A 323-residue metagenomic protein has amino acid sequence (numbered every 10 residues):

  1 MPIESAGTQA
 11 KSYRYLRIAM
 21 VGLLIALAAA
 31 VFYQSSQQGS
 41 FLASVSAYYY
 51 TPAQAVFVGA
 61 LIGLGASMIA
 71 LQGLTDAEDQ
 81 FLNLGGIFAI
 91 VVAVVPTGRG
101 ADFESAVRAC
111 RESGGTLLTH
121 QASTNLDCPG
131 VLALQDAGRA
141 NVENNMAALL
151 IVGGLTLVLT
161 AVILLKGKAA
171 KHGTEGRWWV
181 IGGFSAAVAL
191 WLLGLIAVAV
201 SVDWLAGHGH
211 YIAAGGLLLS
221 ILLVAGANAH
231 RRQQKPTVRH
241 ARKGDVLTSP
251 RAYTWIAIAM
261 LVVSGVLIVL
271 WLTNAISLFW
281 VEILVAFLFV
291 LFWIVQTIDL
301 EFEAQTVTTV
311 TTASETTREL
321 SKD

Functional and structural regions predicted by a protein language model:
L23-G39: Alpha-helical transmembrane segments of multi-pass membrane proteins
L24, Q54-S67, L150-A161, G216-G226 (+1 more regions): Hydrophobic cores of alpha-helical transmembrane segments in multi-pass inner/ER membrane proteins, independent
S36-Q37, G194-L205, I268-N274: Juxtamembrane "helix-exit" motif on the non-cytosolic side of transmembrane helices
F41-F57, G85, E112, A122-L155 (+3 more regions): Transmembrane alpha-helix entry/boundary detector in multi-pass membrane proteins
S67-A169: Hydrophobic, ordered structural segments
T156-K168, L193-I196, L218-A241, V263-I268: Alpha-helical transmembrane segments in multipass membrane proteins, preferentially the mid-helix core
A170-V188, H230-L261: Membrane-helix boundary/juxtamembrane motif in polytopic membrane proteins
I221-T237, A252-D323: C-terminal transmembrane-bundle signature of multipass membrane proteins, characterized by strong activation on
